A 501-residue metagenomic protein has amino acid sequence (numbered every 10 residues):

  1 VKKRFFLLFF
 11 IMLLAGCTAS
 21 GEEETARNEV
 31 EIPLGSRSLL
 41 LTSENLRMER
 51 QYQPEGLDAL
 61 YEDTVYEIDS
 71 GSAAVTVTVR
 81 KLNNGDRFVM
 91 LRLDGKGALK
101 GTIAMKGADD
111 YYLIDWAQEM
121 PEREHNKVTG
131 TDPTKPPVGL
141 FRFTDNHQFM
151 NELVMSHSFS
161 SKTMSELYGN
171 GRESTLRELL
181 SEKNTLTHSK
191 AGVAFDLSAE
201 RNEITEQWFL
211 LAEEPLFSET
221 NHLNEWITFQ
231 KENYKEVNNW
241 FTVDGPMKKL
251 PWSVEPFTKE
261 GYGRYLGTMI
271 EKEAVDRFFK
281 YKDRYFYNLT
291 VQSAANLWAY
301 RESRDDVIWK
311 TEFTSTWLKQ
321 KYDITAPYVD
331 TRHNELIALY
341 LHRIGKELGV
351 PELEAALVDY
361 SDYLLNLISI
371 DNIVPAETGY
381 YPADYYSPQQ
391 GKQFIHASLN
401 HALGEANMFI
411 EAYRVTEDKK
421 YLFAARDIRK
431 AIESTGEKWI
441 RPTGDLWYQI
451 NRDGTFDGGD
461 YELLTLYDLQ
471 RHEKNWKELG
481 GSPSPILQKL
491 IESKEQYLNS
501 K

Functional and structural regions predicted by a protein language model:
V1-R4: Positively charged n-region of N-terminal signal peptides that target proteins for export
A15-G16: C-terminal motif of bacterial Sec signal peptides marking the signal peptidase cleavage site
E23-W309, G349-V350: Carbohydrate-recognition beta-sandwich/jelly-roll modules in extracellular/periplasmic carbohydrate-active proteins
T228-G261, N288-W309, P351-E377, K419-D445 (+1 more regions): Long, well-ordered core segments of solenoidal/helical folds
V243-Y262, D306-D330, I373-S398, R441-D468: Carbohydrate-binding/catalytic loop surfaces
K259-F279, A326-G345, F394-Y413, F456-N475: Well-ordered alpha-helical segments within folded domains of soluble proteins
T316-Y360: Acidic/His-rich structured neighborhood in mature extracellular/periplasmic domains
Q390-G454: Active-site/pore-lining binding-face segments in mid-to-C-terminal subdomains
